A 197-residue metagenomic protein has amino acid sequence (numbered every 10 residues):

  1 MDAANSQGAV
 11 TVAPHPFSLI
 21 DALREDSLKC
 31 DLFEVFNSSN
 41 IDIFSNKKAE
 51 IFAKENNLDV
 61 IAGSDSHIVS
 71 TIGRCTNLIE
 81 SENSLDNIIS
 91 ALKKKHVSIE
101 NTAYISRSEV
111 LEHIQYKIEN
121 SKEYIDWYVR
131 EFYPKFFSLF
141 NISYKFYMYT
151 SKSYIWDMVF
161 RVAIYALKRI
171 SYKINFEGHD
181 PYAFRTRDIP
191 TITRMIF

Functional and structural regions predicted by a protein language model:
D2, F17-F197: Charged catalytic cores and adjacent phosphate/nucleic-acid-binding surfaces used for phosphate/nucleic-acid chemistry
A3-V12, N57: Short beta-strand/loop segments at the ligand-binding rim of alpha/beta enzyme cores
